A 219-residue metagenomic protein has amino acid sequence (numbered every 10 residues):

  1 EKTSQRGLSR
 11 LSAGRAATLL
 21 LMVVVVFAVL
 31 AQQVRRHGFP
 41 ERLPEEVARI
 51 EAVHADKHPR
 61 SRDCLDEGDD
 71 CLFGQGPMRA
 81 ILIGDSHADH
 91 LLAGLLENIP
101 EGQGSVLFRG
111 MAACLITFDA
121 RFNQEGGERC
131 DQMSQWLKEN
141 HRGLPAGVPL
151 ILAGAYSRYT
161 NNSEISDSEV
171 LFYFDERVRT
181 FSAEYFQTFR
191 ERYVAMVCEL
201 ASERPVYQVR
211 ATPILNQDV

Functional and structural regions predicted by a protein language model:
K2-V219: Extracellular/periplasmic envelope-modification machinery, especially enzymes that add or remove acyl/ester groups on
